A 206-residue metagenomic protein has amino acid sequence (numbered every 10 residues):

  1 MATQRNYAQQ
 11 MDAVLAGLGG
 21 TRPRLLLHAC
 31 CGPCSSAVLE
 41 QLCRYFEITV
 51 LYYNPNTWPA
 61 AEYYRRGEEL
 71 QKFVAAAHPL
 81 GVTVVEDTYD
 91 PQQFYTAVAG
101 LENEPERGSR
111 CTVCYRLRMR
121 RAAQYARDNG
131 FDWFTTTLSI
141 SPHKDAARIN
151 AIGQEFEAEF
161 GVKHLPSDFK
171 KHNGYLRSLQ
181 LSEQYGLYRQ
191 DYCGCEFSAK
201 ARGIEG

Functional and structural regions predicted by a protein language model:
M1-G206: Nucleotide-activated chemistry modules centered on ATP-dependent adenylation/adenylyltransferase
